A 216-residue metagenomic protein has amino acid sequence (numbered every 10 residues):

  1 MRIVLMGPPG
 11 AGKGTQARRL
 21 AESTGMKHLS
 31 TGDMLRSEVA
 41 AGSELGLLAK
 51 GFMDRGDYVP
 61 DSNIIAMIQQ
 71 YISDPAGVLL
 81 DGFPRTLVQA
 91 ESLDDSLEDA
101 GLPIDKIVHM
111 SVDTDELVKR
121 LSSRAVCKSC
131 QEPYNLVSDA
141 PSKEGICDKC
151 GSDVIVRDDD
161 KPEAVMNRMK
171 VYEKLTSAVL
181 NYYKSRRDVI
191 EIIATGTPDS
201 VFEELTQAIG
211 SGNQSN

Functional and structural regions predicted by a protein language model:
M1-N216: Glycine-rich phosphate-binding loop of ATP-dependent small-molecule kinases
